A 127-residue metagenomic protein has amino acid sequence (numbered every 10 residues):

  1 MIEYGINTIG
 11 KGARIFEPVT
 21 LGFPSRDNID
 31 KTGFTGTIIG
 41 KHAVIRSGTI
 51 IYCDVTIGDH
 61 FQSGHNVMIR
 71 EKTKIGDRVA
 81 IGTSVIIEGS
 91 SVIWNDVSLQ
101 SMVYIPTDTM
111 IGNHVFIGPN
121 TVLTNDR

Functional and structural regions predicted by a protein language model:
I2-R127: Structural signal for interior beta-strand "rungs" in well-ordered beta-sheet cores of soluble enzyme domains
